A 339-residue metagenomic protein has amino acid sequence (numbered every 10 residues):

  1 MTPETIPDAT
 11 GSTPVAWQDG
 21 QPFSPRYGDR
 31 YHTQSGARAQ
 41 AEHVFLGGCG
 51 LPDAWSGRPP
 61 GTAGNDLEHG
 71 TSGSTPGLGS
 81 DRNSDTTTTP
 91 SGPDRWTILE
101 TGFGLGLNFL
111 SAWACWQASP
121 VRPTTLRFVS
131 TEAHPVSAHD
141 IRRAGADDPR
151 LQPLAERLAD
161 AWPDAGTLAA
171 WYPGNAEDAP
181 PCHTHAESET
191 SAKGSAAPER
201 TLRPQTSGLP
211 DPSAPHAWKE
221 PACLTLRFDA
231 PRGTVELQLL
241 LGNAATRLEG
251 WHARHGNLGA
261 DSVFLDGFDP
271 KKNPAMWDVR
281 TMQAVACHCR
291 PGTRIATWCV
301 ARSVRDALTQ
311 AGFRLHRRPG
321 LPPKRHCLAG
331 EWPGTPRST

Functional and structural regions predicted by a protein language model:
E4-P7, G20-S56, P93, L107-A118: Class I SAM-dependent methyltransferase Rossmann-like catalytic core, especially the SAM/SAH-binding loop
A54-G57, P90, R247-N257: Short amphipathic alpha-helix with an adjacent loop that forms part of the alpha/beta core around
D94-L105: Conserved class I S-adenosyl-L-methionine
S111-H183, A192-T201, G208-G250, R254: Class I S-adenosyl-L-methionine-dependent methyltransferase module
D269-V279: Glycine/threonine-rich flexible loop motifs
D278-P291: A short glycine-rich, Lys/Arg-flanked "PGG" loop and its adjoining helix->strand segment in the class I
G292-C299: Conserved beta-strand signature within the Rossmann-like core of class I S-adenosyl-L-methionine
V300-T339: Class I S-adenosyl-L-methionine
